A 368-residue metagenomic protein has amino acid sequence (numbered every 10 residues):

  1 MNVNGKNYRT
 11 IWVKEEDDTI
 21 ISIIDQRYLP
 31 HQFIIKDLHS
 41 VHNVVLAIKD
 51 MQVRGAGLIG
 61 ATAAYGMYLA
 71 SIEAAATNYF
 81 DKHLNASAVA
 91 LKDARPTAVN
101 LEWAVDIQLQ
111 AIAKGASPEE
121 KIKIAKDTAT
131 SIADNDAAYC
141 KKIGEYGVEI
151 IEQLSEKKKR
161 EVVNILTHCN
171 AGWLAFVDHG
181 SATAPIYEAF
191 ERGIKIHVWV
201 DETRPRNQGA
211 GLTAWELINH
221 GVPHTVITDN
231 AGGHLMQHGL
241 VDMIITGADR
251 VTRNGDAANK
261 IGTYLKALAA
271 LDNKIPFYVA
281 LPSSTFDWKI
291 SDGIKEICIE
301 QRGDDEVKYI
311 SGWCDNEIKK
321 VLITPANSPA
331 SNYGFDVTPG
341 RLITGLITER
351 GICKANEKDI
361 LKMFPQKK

Functional and structural regions predicted by a protein language model:
M1-H42: Positively charged, low-complexity intrinsically disordered leader regions
I21-S22, H31-V44, E73-V89, D93-V105 (+8 more regions): PLP-dependent amino-acid enzyme catalytic core
I24, T62, A104, L166-N170 (+3 more regions): Short beta-strand segments
F33-L38, H42-V45, M51, I59-Y65: Glycine-rich phosphate/pyrophosphate-binding loop regions near the starts of catalytic domains
I35-S40, N170-F176, R253-N259: Short, glycine-rich nucleotide/cofactor-binding loops
L46-A56, L265-L268: Small-aliphatic-rich amphipathic alpha-helix that forms the alpha element of a beta-alpha
D50-I227: N-terminal active-site beta-alpha-beta segment that forms phosphate/nucleotide-binding and substrate-recognition loops
K195, T203-K368: Conserved phosphate- and dinucleotide-binding cores of soluble alpha/beta proteins, encompassing both enzyme active
